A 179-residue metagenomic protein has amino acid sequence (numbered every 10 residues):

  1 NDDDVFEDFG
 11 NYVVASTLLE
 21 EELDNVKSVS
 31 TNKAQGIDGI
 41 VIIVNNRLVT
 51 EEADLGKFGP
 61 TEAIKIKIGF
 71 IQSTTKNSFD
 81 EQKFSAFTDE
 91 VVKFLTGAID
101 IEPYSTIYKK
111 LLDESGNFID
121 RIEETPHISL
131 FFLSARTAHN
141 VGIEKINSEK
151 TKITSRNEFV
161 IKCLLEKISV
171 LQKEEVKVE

Functional and structural regions predicted by a protein language model:
N1-E179: N-terminal extension/subdomain marker
